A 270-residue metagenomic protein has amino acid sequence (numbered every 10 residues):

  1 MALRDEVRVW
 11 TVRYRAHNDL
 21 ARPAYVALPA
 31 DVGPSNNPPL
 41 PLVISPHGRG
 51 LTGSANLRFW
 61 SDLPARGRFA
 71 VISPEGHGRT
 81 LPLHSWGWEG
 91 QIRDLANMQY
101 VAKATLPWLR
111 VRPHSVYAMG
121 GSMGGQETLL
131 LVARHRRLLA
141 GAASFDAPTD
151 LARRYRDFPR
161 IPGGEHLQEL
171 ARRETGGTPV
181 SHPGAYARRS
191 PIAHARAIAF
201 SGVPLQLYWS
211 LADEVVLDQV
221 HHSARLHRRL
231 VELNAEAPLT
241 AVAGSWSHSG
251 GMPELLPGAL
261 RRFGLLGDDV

Functional and structural regions predicted by a protein language model:
M1-S35: N-terminal cap/lid segment of alpha/beta-hydrolase-fold proteins
V32-L40, S45-H84: Short substrate-entry loop that stabilizes the transition state in hydrolases
H47-R49, A147, Y208-D213: Cell-envelope and extracellular/periplasmic
G50, A55, R153-A197: Mobile cap/lid helix-loop segments that gate and shape the active-site cleft of serine hydrolases
W86-W108: Alpha/beta-hydrolase active-site loop
A104-T105, P113-I161: Primarily recognizes the serine-hydrolase "nucleophile elbow" in alpha/beta-hydrolase and SGNH/GDSL folds
I198-L205: Short, proline-enriched alpha-helix->beta-strand connector loops that line the catalytic pocket of alpha/beta-hydrolase
Q206-S210, E214-V270: C-terminal catalytic histidine-bearing segment of alpha/beta-hydrolase fold enzymes
